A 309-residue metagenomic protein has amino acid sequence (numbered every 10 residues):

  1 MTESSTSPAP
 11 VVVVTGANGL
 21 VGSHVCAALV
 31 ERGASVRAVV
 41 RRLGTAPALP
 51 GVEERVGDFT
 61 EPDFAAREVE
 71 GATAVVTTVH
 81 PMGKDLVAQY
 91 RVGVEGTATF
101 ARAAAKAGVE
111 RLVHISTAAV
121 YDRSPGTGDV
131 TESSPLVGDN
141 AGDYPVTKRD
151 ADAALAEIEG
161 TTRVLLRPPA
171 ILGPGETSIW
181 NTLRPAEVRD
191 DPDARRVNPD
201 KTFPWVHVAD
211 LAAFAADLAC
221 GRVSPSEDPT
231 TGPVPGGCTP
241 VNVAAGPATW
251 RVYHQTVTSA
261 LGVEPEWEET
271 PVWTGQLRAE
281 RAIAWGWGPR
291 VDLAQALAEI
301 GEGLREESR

Functional and structural regions predicted by a protein language model:
T2-E3, V11, L293-R309: Amphipathic terminal alpha-helices
P10-R32: N-terminal Rossmann NAD(P)H-binding glycine-rich loop of SDR-like oxidoreductase domains
G44-T99, A103, R123: NAD(P)H-binding glycine-rich loop region in Rossmannoid oxidoreductase-like domains and their noncatalytic homologs
T99-D143: Conserved Rossmann-fold NAD(P)-dependent oxidoreductase catalytic core, especially the SDR/UDP-sugar
G126-L166, A170: Catalytic helix-loop patch of NAD(P)-dependent Rossmann-fold dehydrogenases
L166-T182: Flexible, glycine-rich beta-alpha linker
P185-V206, F214-D217: A conserved pocket-lining segment of Rossmann-fold NAD(P)-dependent short-chain dehydrogenase/reductase
K201-T202, A212-A279, A298-E299, E307-R309: Mid/C-terminal beta-alpha module of Rossmann-like enzyme folds, strongest in SDR-family dehydrogenases/epimerases
